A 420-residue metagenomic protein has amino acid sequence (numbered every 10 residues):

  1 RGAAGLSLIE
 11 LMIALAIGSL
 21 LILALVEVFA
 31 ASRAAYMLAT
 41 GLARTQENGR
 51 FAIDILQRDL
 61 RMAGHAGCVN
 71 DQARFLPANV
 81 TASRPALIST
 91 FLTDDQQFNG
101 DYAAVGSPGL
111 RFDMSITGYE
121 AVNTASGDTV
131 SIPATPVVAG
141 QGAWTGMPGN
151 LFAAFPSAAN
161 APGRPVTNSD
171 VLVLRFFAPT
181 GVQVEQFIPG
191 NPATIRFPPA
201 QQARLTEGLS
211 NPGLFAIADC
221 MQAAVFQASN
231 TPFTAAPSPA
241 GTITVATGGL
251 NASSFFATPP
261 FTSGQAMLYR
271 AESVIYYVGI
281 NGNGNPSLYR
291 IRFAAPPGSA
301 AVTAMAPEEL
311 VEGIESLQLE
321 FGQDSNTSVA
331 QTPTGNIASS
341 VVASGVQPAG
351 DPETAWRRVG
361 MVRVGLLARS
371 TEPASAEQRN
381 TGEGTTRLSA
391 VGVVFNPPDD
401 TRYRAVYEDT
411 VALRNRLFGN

Functional and structural regions predicted by a protein language model:
A4-I9, I13-Q57, R61-A63, N420: Aliphatic-rich helix starts adjacent to a transmembrane/signal segment
Y36-A39, A304, A405: A generic, residue-level signal for flexible/boundary positions that often mark functional hotspots
D54-W356, G365, P373-Y403, G419-N420: N-terminal pilin/flagellin-like segments and related low-complexity appendage regions
V359: Short, surface-exposed ligand- or partner-binding patches at beta-edge/loop junctions that are enriched in aromatics
V362-A368: A short hydrophobic beta-strand element
A368-E372, V411-L417: Beta-strand elements of well-folded, non-transmembrane domains
